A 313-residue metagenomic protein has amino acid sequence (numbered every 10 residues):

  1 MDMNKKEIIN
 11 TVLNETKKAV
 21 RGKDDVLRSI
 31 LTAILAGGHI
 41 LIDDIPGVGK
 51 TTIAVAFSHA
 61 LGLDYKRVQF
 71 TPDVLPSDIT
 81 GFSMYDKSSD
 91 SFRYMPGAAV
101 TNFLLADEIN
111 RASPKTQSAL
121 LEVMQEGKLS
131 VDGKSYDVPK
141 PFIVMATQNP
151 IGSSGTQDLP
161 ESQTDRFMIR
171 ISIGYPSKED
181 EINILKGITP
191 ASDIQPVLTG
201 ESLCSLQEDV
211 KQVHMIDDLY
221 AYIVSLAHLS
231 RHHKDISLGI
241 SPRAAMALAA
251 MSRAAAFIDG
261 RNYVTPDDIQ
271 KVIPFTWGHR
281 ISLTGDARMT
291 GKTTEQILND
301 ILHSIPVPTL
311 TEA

Functional and structural regions predicted by a protein language model:
M3, H232-A313: C-terminal engagement/docking regions of AAA+ P-loop ATPases
N4-V48: Pre-Walker A (pre-P-loop) alpha-helix and adjacent loop at the N terminus of AAA/AAA+ ATPase modules, a conserved
S29-T32, Y85-L105: Conserved alpha-helical scaffold flanking the Walker A/P-loop in AAA+ ATPase domains
I34-T71: Walker A/P-loop
D44, D107-E108, A119: Walker B catalytic acidic pair
I45, I79, T147: P-loop (Walker A) phosphate-binding loop of NTP-binding proteins
A60-S88: AAA+/P-loop NTPase substrate/partner-engagement loops
D86-S89, A112-T116, M124-G200, C204-V213 (+1 more regions): Canonical AAA+ ATPase core
